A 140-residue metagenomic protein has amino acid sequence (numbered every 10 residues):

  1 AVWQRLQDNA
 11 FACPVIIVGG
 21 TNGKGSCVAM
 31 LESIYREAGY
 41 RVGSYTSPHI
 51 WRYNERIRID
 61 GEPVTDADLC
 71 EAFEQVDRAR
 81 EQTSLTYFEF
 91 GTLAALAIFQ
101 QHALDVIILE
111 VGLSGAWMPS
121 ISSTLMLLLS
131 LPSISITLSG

Functional and structural regions predicted by a protein language model:
W3-F11, R36-S123, S135-G140: ATP-dependent carboxylate-amine ligase catalytic core
C13-V15: Short coil/loop residues immediately preceding or within conserved phosphate-binding loops of NTP-utilizing enzyme
V18, S26-G43: A conserved segment at the C-terminal end of the G1
L127-I134: Conserved beta-strand/loop subsegment of P-loop NTPase cores
